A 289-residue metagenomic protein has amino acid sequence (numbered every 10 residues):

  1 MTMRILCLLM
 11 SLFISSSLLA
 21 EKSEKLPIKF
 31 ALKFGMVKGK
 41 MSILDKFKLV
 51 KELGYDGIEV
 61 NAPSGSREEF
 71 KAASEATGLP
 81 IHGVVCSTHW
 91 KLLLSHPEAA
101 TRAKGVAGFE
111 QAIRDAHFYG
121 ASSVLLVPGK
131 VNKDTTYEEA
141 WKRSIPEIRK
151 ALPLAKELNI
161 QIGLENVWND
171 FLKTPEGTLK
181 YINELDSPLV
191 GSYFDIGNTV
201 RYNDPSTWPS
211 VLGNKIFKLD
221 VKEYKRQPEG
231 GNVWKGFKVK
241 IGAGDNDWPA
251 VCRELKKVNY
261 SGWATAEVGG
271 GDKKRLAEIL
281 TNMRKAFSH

Functional and structural regions predicted by a protein language model:
T2-I5, L19-H117, K156, S187 (+5 more regions): N-terminal pre-domain/capping segments
C7-S16: Bacterial N-terminal signal peptides
K22-E24, S95-G191, P249: Active-site acidic/histidine proton-transfer and metal-coordination neighborhood in alpha/beta enzyme cores
V37-S42, G57-F70, L93-L94, N132-T135 (+4 more regions): Acidic-and-aromatic substrate-binding clefts and catalytic sites of carbohydrate-active enzymes
K51, A76, V84, R149-D245: Acidic/histidine-rich catalytic cores of soluble enzymes
G57, S123, K218, G262-W263: Residues at the N-termini of beta-strands
I58-V60, L126, L164, F194 (+2 more regions): Conserved beta-strand positions
W263-G269: Short acidic/histidine-rich active-site segments
